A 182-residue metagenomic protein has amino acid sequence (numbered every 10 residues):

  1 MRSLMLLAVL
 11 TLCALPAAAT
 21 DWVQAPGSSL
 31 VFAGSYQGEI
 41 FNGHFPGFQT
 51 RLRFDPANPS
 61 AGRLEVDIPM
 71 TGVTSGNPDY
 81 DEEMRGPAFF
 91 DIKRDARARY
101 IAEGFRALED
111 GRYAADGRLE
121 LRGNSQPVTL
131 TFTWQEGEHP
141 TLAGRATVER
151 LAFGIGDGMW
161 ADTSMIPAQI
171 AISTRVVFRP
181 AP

Functional and structural regions predicted by a protein language model:
M1-L4: Positively charged n-region of N-terminal signal peptides that target proteins for export
L6-L12: Hydrophobic helical h-region of N-terminal Sec-dependent signal peptides in bacterial secretory/periplasmic proteins
A14-P16: N-terminal signal peptide c-region/cleavage motif recognized by signal peptidases
A19-P182: Low-complexity, acidic/polar, glycine-enriched regions of mature
